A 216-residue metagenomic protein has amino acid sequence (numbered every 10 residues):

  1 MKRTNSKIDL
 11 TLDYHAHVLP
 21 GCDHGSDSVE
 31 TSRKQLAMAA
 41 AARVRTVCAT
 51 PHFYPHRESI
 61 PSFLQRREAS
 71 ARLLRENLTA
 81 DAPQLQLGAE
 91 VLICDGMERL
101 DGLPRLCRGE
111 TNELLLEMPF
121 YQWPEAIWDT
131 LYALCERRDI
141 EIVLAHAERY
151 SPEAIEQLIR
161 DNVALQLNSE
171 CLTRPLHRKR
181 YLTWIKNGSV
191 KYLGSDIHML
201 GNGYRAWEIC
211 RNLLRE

Functional and structural regions predicted by a protein language model:
M1-A82: An N-terminally biased module of ancient metal coordination in phosphate/nucleic-acid-related enzymes
R3, W207-E216: Mid-to-C-terminal alpha-helical segments outside catalytic/metal-binding sites
T11-Y14, V47-T50, Q86-E90, I142-A145 (+2 more regions): Active-site neighborhood of phospho(di)ester-bond hydrolases with catalytic His/Asp-centered motifs
A40, E136, I185-K186: Non-catalytic positions within long, well-ordered alpha-helices that form the structural scaffold/packing of enzyme
Y54-R57, I93-C94, E148-E153, T173-P175 (+1 more regions): Active-site environment of divalent metal-dependent phosphoester hydrolases
S59-D161, Q166: Extended substrate/RNA-proximal surfaces in nucleic-acid metabolism proteins
P175-I185: Short loop-to-alpha-helix "cap/lid" segments that border enzyme active sites across diverse enzyme classes
S189-R205: Short acidic/histidine-rich active-site segments
